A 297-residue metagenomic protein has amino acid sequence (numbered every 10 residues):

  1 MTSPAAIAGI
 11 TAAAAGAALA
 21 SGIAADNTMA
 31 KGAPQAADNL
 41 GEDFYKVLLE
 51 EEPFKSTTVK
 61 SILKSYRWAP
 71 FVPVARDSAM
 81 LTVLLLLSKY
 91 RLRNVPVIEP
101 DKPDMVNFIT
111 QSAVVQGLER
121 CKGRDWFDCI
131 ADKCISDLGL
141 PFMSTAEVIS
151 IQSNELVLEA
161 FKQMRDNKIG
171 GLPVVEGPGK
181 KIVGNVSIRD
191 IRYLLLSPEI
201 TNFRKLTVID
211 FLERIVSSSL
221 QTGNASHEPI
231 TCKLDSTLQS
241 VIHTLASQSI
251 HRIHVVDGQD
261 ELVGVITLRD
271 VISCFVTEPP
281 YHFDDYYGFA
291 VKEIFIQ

Functional and structural regions predicted by a protein language model:
M1-Q297: Tandem CBS (Cystathionine beta-synthase) repeat/Bateman regulatory domains
